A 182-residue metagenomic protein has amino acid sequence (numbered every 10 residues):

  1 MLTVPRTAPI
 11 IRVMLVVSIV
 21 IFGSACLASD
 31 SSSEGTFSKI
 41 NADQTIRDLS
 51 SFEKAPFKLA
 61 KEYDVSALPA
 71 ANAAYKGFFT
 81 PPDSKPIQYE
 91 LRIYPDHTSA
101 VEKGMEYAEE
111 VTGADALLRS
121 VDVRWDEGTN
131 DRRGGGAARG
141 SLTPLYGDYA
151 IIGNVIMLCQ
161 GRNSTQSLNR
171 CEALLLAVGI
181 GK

Functional and structural regions predicted by a protein language model:
L2-M14: Bacterial N-terminal signal peptides that target proteins for export
R12-M14, P81-K85, P144-G153: Short, surface-exposed loop and linker segments with low hydrophobicity and enrichment for Pro/Ser/Thr
L15-V20: Hydrophobic helical h-region of N-terminal Sec-dependent signal peptides in bacterial secretory/periplasmic proteins
F22-A25: C-terminal motif of bacterial Sec signal peptides marking the signal peptidase cleavage site
L27-D83, T165-K182: N-terminal "mature-domain start" segment
G35, D122-K182: A short, solvent-exposed beta-edge/loop patch
K39, L91-Y94, G161: Conserved residues at beta->alpha junctions
R47-A137, S141-L142: Short, solvent-exposed recognition patches
